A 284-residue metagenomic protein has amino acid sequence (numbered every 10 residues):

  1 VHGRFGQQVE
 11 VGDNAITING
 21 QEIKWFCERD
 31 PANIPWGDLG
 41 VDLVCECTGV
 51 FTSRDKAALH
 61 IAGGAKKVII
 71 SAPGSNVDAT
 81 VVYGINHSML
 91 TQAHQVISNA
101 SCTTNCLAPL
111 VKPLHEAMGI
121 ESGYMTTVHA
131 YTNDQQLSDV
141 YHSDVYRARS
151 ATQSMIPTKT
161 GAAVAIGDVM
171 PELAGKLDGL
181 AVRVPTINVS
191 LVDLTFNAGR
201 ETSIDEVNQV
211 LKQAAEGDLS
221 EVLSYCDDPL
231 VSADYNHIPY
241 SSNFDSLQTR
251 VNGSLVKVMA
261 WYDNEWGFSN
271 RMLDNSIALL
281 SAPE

Functional and structural regions predicted by a protein language model:
V1-A148, R250, M272-D274, P283: N-terminal Rossmann-like NAD(P) cofactor-binding subdomain of oxidoreductases, focused on the glycine-rich
V1-P35, G119-S122, T127-V256: C-terminal substrate-binding/catalytic lobe of Rossmann-fold NAD(P)-dependent oxidoreductases
D42, E46, D193, D263: Acidic active-site catalytic centers that drive phospho-/nucleotidyl reactions and related ester hydrolyses
G49, A62, E116, D168-P171 (+2 more regions): Short, intrinsically disordered, mixed-charge
N105, T202, W266-G267: A generic structural signal for alpha-helix starts
P239-E284: NAD(P)-dependent Rossmann-like dehydrogenase/reductase catalytic/cofactor-binding core
